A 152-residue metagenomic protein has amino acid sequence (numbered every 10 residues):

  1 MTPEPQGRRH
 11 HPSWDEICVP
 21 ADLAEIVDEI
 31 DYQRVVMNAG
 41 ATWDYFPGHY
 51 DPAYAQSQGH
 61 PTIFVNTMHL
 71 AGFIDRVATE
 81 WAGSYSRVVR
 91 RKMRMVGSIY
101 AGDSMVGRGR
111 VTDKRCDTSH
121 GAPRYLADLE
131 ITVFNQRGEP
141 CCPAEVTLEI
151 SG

Functional and structural regions predicted by a protein language model:
M1-A24, M95, I99-G152: HotDog/MaoC-like acyl-thioester-processing domains
T2-R87: Hot-dog-fold acyl-thioester-processing enzymes
V89-K92: Short, conserved loop-to-beta-strand elements that form functional interface hotspots
